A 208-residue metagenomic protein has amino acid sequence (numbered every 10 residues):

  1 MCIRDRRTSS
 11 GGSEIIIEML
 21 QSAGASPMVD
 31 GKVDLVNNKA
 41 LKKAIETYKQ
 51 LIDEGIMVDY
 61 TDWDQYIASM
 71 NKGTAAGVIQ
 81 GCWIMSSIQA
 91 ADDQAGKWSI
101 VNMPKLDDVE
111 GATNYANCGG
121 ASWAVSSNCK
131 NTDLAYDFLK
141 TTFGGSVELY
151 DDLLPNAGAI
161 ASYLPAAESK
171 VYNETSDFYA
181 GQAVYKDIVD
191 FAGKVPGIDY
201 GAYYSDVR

Functional and structural regions predicted by a protein language model:
I3-V33, A75: Extracytoplasmic/periplasmic solute-binding protein
G12-M19, L41-Y48, Y66, I84 (+4 more regions): Stable alpha-helical elements in mature extracytoplasmic
G31-Y60, M103: Glycine-centered hinge/linker elements that transmit conformational signals in sensory and ligand-binding systems
E54, A91-A159: Extracytoplasmic/periplasmic substrate-recognition and gating elements
V58-K72: Short helix-initiation/N-cap motifs at beta->coil->alpha
W63, Q80-M85, A121: Beta->alpha turn/N-cap motifs
K72-G81, G96: Alpha-to-beta junction loops
D177-R208: C-terminal capping/gating helix-and-loop segments adjacent to ligand/active sites or protein-protein/ligand interfaces
